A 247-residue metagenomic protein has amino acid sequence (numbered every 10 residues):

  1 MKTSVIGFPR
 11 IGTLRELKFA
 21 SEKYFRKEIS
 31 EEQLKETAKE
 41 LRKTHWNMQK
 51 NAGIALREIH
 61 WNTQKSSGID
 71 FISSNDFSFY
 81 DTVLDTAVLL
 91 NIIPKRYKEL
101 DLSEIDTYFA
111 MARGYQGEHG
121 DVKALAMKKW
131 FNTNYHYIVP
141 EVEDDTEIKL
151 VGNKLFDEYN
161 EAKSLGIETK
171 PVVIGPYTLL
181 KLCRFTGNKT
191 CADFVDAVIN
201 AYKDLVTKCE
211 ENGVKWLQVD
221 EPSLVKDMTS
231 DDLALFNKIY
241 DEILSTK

Functional and structural regions predicted by a protein language model:
M1-K247: Domain-level signal for soluble alpha/beta catalytic cores
